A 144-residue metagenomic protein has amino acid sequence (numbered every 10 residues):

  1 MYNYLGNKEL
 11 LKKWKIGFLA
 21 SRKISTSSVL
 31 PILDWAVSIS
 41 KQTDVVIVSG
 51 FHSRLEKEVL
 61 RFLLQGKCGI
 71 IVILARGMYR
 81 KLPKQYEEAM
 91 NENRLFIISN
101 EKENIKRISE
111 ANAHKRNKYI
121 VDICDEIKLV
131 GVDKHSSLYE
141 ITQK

Functional and structural regions predicted by a protein language model:
M1-K144: Glycine-biased, small-residue-rich flexible motifs in mid-sequence functional cores and linkers
